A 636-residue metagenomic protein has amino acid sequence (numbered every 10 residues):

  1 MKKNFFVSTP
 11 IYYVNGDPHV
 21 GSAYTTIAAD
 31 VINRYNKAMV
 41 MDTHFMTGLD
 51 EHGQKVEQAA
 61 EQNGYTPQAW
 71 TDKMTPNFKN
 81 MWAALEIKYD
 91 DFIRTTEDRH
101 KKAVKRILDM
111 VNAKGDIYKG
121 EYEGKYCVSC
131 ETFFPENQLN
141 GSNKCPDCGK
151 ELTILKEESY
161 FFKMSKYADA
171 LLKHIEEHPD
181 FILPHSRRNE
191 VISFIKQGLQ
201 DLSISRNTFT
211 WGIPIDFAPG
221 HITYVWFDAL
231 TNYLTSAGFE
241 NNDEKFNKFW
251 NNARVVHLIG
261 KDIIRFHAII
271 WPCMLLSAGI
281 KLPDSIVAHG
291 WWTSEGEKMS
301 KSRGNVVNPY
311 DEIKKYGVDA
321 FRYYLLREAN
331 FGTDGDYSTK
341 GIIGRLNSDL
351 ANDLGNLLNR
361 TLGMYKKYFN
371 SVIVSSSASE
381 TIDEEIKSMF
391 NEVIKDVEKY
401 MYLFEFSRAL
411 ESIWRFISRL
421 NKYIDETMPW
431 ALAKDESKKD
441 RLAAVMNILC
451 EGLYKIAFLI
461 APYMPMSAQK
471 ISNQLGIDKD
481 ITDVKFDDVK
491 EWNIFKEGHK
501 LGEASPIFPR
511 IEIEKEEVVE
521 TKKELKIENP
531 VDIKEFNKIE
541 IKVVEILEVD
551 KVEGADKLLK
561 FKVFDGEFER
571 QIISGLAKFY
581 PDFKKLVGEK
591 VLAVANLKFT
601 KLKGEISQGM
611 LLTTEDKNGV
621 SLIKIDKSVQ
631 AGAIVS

Functional and structural regions predicted by a protein language model:
M1-T47, R99-A103, C148, I154-K367 (+2 more regions): Structured secondary-structure scaffolds
K2-M74, D91-D109, A113, C130 (+4 more regions): N-terminal catalytic cores of NTP/NDP-binding nucleotidyl/phosphoryl-transfer enzymes
P76-D90: A glycine-rich helix N-cap at a beta->alpha junction
K114-A168, L172: Cys/His-rich short segments
K119, E328, T333, G341-A378 (+3 more regions): Helix-rich, typically C-terminal accessory recognition domains appended to large enzymatic cores
S285-A288, S472-Q474, K560: Beta-strand segments within the central parallel beta-sheet cores of soluble alpha/beta enzyme folds
I471-E535: Intrinsic disorder at enzyme termini
E520-S636: Phosphate-backbone binding interfaces of nucleic-acid-interacting proteins
